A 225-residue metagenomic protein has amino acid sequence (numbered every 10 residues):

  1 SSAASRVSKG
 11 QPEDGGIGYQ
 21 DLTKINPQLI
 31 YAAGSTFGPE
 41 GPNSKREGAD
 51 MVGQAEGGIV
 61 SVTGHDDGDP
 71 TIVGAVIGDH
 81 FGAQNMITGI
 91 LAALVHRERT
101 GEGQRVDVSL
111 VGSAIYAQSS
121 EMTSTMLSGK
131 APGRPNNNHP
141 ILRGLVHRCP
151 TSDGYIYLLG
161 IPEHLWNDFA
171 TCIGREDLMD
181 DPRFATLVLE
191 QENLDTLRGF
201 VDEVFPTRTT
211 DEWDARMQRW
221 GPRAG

Functional and structural regions predicted by a protein language model:
S1-G10: Short, small-residue-biased leader/transition segments that mark boundaries at the very start of proteins
A3, I25-P27, W220: Short, structured coil segments at secondary-structure junctions
E13-I161: Active-site-adjacent "lid/gating" segments in soluble enzymes
G144-A224: Aromatic-enriched alpha-helical interface/lid elements that frame and gate functional surfaces
